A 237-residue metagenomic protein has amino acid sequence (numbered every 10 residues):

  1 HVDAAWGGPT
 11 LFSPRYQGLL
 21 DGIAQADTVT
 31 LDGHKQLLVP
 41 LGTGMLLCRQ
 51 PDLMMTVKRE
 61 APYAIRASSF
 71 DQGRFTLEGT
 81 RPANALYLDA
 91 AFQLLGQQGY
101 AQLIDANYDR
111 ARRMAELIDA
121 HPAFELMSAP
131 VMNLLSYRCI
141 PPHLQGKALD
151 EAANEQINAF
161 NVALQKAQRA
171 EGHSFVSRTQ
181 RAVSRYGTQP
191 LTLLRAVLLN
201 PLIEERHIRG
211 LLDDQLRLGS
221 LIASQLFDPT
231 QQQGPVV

Functional and structural regions predicted by a protein language model:
H1-P14: Catalytic PLP-binding core of fold-type I/II PLP enzymes
A5-W6, A61-Y63, A106-D109, S128-R138 (+1 more regions): A glycine-rich phosphate-binding loop feature that marks nucleotide/adenosyl-phosphate handling sites
F12-Y16, D21-P122, S128, H143: Active-site C-terminal subdomain of aminotransferase-like
T30, N107-Y108, I118, M127 (+4 more regions): C-terminal, well-structured subdomains that either form a transmembrane helix-short loop-helix hairpin in multi-pass
R113, L117-H121, A163-G172, D214-Q225: Generic non-transmembrane alpha-helical segments
L126-Q168: Conserved PLP-binding catalytic core of the aspartate aminotransferase-like
K147, R185-V237: PLP-dependent enzyme catalytic core of the Aspartate aminotransferase-like
A167-P190: Conserved PLP cofactor-binding pocket of PLP-dependent enzymes
